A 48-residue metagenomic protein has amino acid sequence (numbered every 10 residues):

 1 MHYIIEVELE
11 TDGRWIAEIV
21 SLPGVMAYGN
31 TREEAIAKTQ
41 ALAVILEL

Functional and structural regions predicted by a protein language model:
M1-R14, E18, M26, A37: N-terminal segment of the canonical double-stranded RNA-binding domain
P23-E34: A short, exposed loop/beta-hairpin motif centered on an aromatic-Gly-Thr core
A37-L48: A short N-terminal helical cap/helix-turn-helix that marks the beginning of AMP-binding/adenylate-forming
